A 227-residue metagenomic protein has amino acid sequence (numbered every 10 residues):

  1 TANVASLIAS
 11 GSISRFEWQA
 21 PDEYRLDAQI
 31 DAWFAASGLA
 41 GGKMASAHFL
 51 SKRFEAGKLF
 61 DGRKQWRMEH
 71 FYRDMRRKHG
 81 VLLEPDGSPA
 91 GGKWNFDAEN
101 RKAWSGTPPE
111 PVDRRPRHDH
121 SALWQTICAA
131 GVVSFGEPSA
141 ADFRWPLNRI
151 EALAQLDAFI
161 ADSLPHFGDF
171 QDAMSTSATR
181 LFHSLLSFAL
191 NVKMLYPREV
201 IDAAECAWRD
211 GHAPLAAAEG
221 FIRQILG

Functional and structural regions predicted by a protein language model:
T1-A2, Y24-L26, S51, S177 (+2 more regions): Flexible loop/turn segments at secondary-structure boundaries
N3-W145: Beta-rich, aromatic/charged-enriched effector core domains that present basic-aromatic interfaces for binding
N100-G227: Catalytic cores of enzymes that engage adenine nucleotides and/or redox cofactors via long glycine-rich, Lys/Arg/His
